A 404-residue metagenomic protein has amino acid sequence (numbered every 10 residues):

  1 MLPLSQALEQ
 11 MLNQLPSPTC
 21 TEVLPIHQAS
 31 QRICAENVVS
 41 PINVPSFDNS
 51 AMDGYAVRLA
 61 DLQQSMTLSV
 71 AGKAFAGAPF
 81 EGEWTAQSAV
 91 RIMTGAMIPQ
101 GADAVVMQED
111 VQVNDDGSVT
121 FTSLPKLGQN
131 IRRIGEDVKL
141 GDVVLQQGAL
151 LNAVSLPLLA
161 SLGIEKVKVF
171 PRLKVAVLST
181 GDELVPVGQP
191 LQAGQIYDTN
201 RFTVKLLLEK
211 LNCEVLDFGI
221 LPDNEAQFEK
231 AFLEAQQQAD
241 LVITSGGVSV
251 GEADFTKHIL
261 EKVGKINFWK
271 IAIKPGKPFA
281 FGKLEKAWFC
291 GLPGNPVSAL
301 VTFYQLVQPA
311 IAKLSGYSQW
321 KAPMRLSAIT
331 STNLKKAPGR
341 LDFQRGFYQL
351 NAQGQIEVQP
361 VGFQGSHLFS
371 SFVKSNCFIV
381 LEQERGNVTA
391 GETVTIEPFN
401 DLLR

Functional and structural regions predicted by a protein language model:
M1-Q64, L68, A312, Y317-R345: Short, low-complexity N-terminal leaders and the immediately following helix N-cap/first helix
L2, L15, V23, Y55-D217 (+3 more regions): Short, glycine/charged-enriched hinge/interface segments at domain edges or termini
L4-S5, E165-L292, P296-T302: Helix-rich terminal scaffold detector
M11-P18, E36, L162-E165, L211-E214 (+5 more regions): Change "in soluble alpha/beta enzymes" to "in soluble alpha/beta proteins
E22-H27, G77, V138, E261-R404: Flexible glycine/proline-rich
S30-N43, P79-R91, F281-G282: Short, hydrophobic/aliphatic alpha-helical segments
D48-S50, D61-Q63, E81-T85, I98-Q100 (+14 more regions): Solvent-exposed alpha-helices and their adjacent loops that cap or buttress functional pockets in soluble metabolic
